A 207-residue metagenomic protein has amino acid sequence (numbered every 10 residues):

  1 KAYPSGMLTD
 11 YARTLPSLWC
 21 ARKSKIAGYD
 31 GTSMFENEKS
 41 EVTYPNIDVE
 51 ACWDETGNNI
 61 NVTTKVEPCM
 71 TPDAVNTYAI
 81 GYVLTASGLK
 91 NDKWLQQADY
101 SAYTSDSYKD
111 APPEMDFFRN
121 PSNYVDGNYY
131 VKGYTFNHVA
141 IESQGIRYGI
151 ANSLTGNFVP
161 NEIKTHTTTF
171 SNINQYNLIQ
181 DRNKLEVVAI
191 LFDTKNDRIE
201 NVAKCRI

Functional and structural regions predicted by a protein language model:
K1-I207: Short, conserved sequence motifs used for protein processing/export or organelle targeting and for catalysis
